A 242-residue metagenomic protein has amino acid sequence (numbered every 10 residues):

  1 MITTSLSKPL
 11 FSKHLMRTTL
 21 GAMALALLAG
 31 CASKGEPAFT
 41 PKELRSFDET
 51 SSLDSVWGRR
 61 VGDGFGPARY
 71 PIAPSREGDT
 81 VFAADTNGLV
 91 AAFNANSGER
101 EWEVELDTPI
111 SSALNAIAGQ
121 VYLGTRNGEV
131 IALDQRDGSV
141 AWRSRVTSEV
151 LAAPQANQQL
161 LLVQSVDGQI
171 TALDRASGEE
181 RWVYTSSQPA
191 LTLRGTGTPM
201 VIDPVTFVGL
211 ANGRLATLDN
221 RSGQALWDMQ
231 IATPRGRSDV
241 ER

Functional and structural regions predicted by a protein language model:
I2-L20: Bacterial N-terminal signal peptides that target proteins for export
L27-G30: C-terminal motif of bacterial Sec signal peptides marking the signal peptidase cleavage site
G35, F39, T50-S75, W102-I117 (+3 more regions): Extracytoplasmic beta-rich repeat domains
D85, T125-R126, S165-V166, L210-A211: Structural signature of WD-repeat beta-propellers
D85-G98: Beta-propeller domains
N94-S97, D134-D137, D174-G178, D219-G223: Short loop/turn segments that connect beta-strands within beta-propeller blades
